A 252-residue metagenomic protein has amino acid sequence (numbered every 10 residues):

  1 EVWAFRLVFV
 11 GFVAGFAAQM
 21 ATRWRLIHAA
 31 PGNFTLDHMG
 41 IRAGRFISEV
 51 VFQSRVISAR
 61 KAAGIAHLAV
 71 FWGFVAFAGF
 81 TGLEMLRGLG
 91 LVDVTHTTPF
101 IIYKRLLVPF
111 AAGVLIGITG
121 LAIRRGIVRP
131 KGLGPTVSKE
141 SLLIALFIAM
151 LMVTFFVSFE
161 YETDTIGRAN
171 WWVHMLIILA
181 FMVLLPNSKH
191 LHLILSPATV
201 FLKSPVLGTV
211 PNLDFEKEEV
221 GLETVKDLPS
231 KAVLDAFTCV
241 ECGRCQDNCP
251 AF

Functional and structural regions predicted by a protein language model:
E1-E223, L228-S230: Membrane-embedded alpha-helical bundles of multi-pass integral membrane proteins
D227-G243: Sequence context surrounding c-type heme c attachment/ligation sites in exported
V240, R244-F252: Iron-sulfur cluster-binding cysteine motifs and their immediate structural context in ferredoxin-like electron-transfer
